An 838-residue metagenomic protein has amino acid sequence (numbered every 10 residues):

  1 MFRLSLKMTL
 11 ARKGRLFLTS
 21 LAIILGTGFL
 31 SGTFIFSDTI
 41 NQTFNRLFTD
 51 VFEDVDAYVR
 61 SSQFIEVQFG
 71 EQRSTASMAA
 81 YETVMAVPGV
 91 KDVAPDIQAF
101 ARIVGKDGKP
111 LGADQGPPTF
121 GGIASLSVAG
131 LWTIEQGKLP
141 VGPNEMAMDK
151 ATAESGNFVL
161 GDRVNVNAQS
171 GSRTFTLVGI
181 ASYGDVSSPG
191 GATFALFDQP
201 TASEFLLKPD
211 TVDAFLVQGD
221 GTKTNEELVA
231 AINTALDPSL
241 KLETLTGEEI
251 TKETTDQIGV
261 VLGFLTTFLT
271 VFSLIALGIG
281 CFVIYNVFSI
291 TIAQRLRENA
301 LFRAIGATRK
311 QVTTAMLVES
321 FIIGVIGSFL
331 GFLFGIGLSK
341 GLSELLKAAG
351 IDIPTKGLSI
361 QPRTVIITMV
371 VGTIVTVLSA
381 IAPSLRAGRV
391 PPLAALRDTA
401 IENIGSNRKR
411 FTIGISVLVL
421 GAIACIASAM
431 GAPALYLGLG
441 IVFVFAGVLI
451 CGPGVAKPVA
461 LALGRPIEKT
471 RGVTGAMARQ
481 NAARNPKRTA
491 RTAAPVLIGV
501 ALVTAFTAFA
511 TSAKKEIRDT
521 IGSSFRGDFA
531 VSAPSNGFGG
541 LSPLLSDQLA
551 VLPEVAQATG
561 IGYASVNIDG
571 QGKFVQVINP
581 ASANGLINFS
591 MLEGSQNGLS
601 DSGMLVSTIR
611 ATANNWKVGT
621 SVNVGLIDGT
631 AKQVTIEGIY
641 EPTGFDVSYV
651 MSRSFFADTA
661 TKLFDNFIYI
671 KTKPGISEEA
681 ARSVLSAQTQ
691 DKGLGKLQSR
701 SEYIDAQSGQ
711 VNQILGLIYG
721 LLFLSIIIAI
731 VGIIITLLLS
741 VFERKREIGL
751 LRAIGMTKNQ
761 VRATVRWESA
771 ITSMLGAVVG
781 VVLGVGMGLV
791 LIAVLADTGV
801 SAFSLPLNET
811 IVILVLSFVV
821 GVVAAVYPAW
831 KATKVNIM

Functional and structural regions predicted by a protein language model:
A11-L18, F264-T267, R363, I367-A380 (+3 more regions): Alpha-helical transmembrane segments, especially those used as permease/efflux helices and single-pass anchors
R12-I40, V261-A300, F321-L330, F334 (+6 more regions): Hydrophobic alpha-helical transmembrane segments of multi-pass inner-membrane transport and secretion
I23-G116, E154, E226-T234, T489-F574 (+2 more regions): Hydrophobic, regular-secondary-structure patches
F44-L47, P238-I275, A293, L435-V442 (+4 more regions): Peri-transmembrane interface segments
V51, L139, Y183-G221, S524-F525 (+4 more regions): Small-residue transmembrane helix packing/gating motifs
D114-S155, S546-S621, Q633-E637: Short beta-strand boundary microenvironments
F321-D352, T364-R389, L418-A429, G454-G464 (+3 more regions): Small-residue-rich transmembrane alpha-helices
